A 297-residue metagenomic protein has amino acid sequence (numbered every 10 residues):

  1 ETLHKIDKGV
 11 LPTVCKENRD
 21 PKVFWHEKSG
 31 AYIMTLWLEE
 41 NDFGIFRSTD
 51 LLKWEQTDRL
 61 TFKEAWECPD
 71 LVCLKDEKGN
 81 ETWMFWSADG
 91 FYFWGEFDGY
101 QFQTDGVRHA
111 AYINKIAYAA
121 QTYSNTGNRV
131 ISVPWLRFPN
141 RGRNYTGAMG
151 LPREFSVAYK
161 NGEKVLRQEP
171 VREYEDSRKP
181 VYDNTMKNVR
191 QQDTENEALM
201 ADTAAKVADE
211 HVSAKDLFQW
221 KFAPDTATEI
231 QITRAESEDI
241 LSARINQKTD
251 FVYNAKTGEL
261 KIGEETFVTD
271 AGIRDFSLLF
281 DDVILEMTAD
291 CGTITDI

Functional and structural regions predicted by a protein language model:
E1, I45-S48, E96: Conserved Ser/Thr-centered positions that define the repeating blades of beta-propeller domains
E1-W25, L36-W37, W54-C73, Q103-A120 (+2 more regions): Surface loop/turn signatures of beta-propeller and other carbohydrate-active proteins
W25-G30, C73-G79, N125-N128: Residue-level detector of Asp-centered blade-edge/turn motifs that repeat once per structural unit in beta-propeller
I33-T35, T82-W86, I131-V133: Conserved beta-propeller blade signature
W37-N41, W86-S87, Y145-A148: Short, solvent-exposed loop/turn segments at conserved positions within beta-propeller repeat blades
D42-G44, F91: A short loop-to-beta-strand structural motif that recurs across blades of beta-propeller domains
D70-W94: Loop/turn-rich, solvent-exposed surfaces of beta-rich toroidal or solenoidal domains
Y100-K115, S124-I297: Beta-rich accessory regions
